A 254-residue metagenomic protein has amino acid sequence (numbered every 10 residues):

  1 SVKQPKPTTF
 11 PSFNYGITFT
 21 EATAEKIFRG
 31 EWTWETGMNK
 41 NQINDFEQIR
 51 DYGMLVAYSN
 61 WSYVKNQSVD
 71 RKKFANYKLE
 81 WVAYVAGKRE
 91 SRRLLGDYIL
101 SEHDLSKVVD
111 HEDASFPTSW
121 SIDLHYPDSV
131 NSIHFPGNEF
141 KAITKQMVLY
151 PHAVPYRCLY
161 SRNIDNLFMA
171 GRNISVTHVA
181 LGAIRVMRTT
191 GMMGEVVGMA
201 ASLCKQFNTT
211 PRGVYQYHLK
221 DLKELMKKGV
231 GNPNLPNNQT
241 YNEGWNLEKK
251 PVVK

Functional and structural regions predicted by a protein language model:
S1-K254: Flavin (FAD/FMN)-binding glycine-rich loop and adjacent Rossmann-like elements that form
